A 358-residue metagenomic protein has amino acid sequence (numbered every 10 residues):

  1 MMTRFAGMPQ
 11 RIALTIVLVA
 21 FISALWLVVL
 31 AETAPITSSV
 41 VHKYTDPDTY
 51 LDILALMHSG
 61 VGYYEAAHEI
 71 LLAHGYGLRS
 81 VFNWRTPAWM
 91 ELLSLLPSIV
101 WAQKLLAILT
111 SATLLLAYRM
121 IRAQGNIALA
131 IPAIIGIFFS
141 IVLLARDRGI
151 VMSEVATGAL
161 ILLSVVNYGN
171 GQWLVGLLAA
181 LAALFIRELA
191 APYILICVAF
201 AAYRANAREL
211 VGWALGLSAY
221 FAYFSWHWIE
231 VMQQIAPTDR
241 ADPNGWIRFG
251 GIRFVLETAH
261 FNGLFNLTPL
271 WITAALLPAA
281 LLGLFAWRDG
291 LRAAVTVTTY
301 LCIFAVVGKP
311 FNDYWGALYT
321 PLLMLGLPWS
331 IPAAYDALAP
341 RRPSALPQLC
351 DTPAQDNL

Functional and structural regions predicted by a protein language model:
M1-P35: Start-transfer (signal-anchor) and selected internal transmembrane alpha helices of multi-pass inner/ER membrane
L30, I196, Y203-A279, D289-V297: Membrane-lumen/periplasm interface segments of specific transmembrane helices in polyprenyl phosphate-linked
D52-S98: Short hydrophobic/aromatic helix or loop-helix immediately within or flanking a transmembrane segment in polytopic
V81, R85, W101-I108, I141-A156 (+3 more regions): Membrane-embedded glycan-lipid processing machinery
E91-L95, V100-N126: Transmembrane-helix motifs of polytopic, lipid-linked glycan transferases
A117-S140, A159: Transmembrane-helix signature of polytopic, membrane-embedded enzymes that assemble or transfer cell-envelope glycans
P132-G136, W287-V306: Transmembrane alpha-helix segments characteristic of polytopic inner-membrane glycan-assembly/cell-envelope
I161-N167, W173-A201, S218: Membrane-interface alpha helices of multi-pass inner-membrane proteins
